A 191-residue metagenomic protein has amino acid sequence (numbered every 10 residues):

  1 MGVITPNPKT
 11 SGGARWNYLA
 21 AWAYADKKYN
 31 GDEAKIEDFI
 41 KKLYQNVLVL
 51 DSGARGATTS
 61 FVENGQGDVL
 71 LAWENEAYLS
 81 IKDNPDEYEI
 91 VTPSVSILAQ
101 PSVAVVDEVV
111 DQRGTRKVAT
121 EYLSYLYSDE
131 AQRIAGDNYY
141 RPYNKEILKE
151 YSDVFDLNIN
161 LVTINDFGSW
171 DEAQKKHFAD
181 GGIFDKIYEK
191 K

Functional and structural regions predicted by a protein language model:
M1, A99-V103: Small-molecule pocket liners
M1-G13: A conserved helix-loop-strand patch within extracytoplasmic ligand-binding domains of the periplasmic binding
N7, E74, N138: Short secondary-structure boundary segments
T10, A23-G31, V109-A119: Short helix-loop capping/hinge motifs at secondary-structure junctions, enriched in acidic/polar residues
G12, V62-G65, K82-N84, V95-L98 (+1 more regions): Extracellular/periplasmic catalytic domains that process cell-envelope and extracellular macromolecules
R15-Y18, W22, E37, R55-T59 (+4 more regions): Extracytoplasmic/secreted envelope proteins and their assembly/folding machinery, especially bacterial periplasmic
A20-P93: Ligand-binding pocket segment of bilobal, Venus flytrap-like solute-binding proteins
V110-K191: Extracellular/periplasmic juxtamembrane helices and adjacent flexible linkers that interface with membrane partners
